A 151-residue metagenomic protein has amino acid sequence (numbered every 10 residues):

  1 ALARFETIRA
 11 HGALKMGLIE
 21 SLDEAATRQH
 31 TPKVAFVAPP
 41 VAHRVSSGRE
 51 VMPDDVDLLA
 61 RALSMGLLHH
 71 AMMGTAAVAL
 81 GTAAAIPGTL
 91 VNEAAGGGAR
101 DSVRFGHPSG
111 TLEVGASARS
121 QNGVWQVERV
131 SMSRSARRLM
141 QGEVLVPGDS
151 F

Functional and structural regions predicted by a protein language model:
A1-F151: Non-transmembrane, aqueous-exposed alpha-helical and coiled segments at domain scale
